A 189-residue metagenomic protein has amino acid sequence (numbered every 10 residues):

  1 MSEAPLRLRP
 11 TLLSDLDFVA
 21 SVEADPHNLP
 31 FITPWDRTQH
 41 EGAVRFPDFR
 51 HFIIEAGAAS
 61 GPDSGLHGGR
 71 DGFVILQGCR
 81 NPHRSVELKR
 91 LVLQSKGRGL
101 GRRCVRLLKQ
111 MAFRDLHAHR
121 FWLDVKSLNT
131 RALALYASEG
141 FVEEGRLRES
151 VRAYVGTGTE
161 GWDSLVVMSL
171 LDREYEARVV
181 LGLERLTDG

Functional and structural regions predicted by a protein language model:
M1-E3: Short acidic N-proximal helix/loop "leader" segments that mark the beginning of a domain or an inter-domain linker
P10-L16, A20-K96, R102-V105, Q110-L116 (+1 more regions): Acetyl-CoA-dependent GNAT
R102, S127-G145, E149: Conserved active-site alpha-helix within GNAT-family acetyltransferase domains
F113, T130-R131, A153-V155: Short secondary-structure boundary/hinge segments and terminal tails
R114-D124: Conserved GNAT acetyl-CoA-binding A-motif
W122-V125, V142-G161: Conserved catalytic-core motifs of GNAT/GCN5-like acyltransferases
L123-K126, L165, L170: Conserved catalytic core of the tyrosine transesterase superfamily
